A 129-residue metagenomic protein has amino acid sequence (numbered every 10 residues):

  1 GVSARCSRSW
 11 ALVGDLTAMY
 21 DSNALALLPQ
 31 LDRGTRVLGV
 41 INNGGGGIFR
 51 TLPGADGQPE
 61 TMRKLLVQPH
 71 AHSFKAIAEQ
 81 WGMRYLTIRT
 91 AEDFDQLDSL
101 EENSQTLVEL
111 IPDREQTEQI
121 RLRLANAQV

Functional and structural regions predicted by a protein language model:
G1-V129: Thiamine diphosphate
